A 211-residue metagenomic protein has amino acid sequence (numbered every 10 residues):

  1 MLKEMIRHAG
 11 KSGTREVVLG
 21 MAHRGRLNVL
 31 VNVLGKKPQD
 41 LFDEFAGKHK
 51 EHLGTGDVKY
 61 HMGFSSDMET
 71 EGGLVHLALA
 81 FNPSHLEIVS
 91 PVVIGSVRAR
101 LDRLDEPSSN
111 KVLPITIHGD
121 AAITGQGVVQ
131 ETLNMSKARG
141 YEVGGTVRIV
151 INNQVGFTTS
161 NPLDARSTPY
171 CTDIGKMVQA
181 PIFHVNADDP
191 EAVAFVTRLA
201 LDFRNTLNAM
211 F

Functional and structural regions predicted by a protein language model:
M1-V147, I151-P162, V178-A180: Conserved internal helical-beta-strand scaffold that buttresses enzyme catalytic cores
I6, T172, L201: Short glycine-/small-residue-rich flexible loop motifs, especially phosphate/cofactor-binding loops
D40-K48, S160-L163, I182-F211: Phosphate/diphosphate-binding loops
T70, Y170-V193: Conserved thiamine diphosphate
V129-T132, T168, T197: Amphipathic alpha-helical segments in well-structured domains
